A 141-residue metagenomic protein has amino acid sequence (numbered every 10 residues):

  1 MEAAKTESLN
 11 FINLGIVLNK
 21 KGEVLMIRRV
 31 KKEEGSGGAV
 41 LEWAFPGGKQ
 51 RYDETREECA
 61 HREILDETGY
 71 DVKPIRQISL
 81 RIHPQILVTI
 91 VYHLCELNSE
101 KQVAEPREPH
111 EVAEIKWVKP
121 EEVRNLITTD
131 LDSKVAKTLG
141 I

Functional and structural regions predicted by a protein language model:
M1-L25, P46, L80: Conserved N-terminal beta-strand and adjoining loop/helix that marks the start of the Nudix/MutT-like hydrolase domain
T6-L9, G37-E42, Q85-L87, R107-V112: A generic structural micro-feature
I12-L14, D71-P74: Conserved beta-strand residues within beta-sheet cores
V17-L18, M26, C95, W117: Conserved hydrophobic "DFG−1" position in protein kinase catalytic cores
E23-D66: Conserved Nudix-box catalytic region and its N-terminal flanking loop in Nudix hydrolases and closely related
G48-K73, S79-K134: Unchanged
K134-I141: Short, surface-exposed polybasic-and-hydrophobic patches located at secondary-structure transitions
